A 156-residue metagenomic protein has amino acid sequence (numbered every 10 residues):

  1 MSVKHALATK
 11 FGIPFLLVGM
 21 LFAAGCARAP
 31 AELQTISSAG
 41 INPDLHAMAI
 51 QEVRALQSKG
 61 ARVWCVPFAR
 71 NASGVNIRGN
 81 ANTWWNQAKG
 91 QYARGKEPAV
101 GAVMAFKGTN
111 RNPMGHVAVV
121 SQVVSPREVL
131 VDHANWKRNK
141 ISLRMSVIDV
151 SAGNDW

Functional and structural regions predicted by a protein language model:
M1-C26: Sec-dependent bacterial lipoprotein signal peptides
S2, P43-E52: A short alpha-helix capping/helix-coil boundary motif
M20-A47: Bacterial Sec signal peptide processing site at the extreme N-terminus
A31, P126-W156: Aromatic- and glycine-rich peptidoglycan recognition patches
A49-V119: Secreted/periplasmic proteins that engage bacterial cell-wall peptidoglycan
T109-N112, V123, W136-K137: Short polar/acidic secondary-structure junctions
G115-V131: Catalytic nucleophile-His microenvironment captured as a short glycine-rich beta-strand/loop that brackets
